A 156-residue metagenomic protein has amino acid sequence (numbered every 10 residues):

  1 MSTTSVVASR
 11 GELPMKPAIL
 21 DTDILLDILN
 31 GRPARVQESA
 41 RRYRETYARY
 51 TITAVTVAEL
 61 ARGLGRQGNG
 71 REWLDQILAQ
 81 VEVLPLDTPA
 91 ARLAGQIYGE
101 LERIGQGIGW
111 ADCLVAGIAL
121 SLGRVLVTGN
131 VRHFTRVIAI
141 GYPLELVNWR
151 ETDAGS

Functional and structural regions predicted by a protein language model:
M1-I52, R62-Q76, D153-G155: Short, well-structured N-terminal submotif of metal-dependent ribonuclease cores
M1-P17, L120-S156: Acidic, PIN/NYN-like endoribonuclease modules and their adjacent C-terminal/linker elements
D21-T22, L60, A94, A119: Generic structural signal for small/hydrophobic residues in well-ordered secondary structure, especially within
I24-L25, T56, A90, L114-V115 (+1 more regions): Alpha-helix capping/helix-boundary segments
T46-Y50, Q80-E82, L120-V125: Short active-site oxyanion
E82-R103: Acidic catalytic patch
G109-V125: Acidic, metal-associated active-site segment
